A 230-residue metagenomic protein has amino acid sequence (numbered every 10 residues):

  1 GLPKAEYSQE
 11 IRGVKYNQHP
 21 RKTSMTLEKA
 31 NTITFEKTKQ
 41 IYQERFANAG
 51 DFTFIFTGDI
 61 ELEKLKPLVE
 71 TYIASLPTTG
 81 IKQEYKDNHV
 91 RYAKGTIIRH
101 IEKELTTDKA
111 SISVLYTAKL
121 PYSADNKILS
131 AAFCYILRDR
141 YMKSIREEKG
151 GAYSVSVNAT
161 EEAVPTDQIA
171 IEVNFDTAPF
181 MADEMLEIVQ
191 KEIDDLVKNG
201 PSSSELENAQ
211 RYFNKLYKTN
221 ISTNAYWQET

Functional and structural regions predicted by a protein language model:
G1-K29, G50-T57, K109-D125, R146-T230: M16 family metallopeptidases and their MPP-like homologs
K4, Q43-R45, H89, E102-T106 (+1 more regions): Replace "in large, NTP-powered and nucleic-acid-processing enzymes" with "in large, NTP-powered factors and other
Q18, N48, T53-S111, Y116-K119: An aromatic/glycine/proline-enriched structural segment found at the starts of mature extracellular/organellar domains
N31-F35: A conditional alpha-helix N-cap/helix-loop micro-motif detector
I41, L68-L76, T117, A132-R140 (+5 more regions): Generic, well-ordered alpha-helical scaffold segments in large soluble proteins
E61-K64, Y141, M181: Short phosphate-engaging motifs
